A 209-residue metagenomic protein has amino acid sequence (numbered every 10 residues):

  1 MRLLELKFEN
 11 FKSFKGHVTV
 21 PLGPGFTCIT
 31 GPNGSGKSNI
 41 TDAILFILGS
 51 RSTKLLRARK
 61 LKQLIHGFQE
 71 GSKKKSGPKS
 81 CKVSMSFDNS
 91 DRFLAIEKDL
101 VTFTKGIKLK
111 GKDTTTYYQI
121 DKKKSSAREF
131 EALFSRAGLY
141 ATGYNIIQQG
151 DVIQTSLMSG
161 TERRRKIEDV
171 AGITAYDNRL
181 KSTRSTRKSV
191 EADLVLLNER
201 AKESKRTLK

Functional and structural regions predicted by a protein language model:
R2-K209: Gly/Lys-enriched N-terminal cap/neck module of very large, oligomeric protein machines
